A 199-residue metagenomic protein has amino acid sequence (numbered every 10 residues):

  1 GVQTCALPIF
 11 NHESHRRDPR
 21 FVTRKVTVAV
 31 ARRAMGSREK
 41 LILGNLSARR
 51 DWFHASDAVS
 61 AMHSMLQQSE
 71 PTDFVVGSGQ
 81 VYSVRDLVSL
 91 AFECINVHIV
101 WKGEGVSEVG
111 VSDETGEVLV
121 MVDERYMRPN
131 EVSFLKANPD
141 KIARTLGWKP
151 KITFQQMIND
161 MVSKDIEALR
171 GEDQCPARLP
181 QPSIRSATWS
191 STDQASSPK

Functional and structural regions predicted by a protein language model:
G1-L7: Short, small-residue-biased leader/transition segments that mark boundaries at the very start of proteins
P8-E13: Proline-glycine-enriched beta-turn/loop adjacent to the NAD(P) cofactor-binding site in Rossmann-like oxidoreductases
R17-D18, V22-K199: C-terminal substrate-binding subdomain of Rossmann-fold SDR/epimerase-dehydratase oxidoreductases
